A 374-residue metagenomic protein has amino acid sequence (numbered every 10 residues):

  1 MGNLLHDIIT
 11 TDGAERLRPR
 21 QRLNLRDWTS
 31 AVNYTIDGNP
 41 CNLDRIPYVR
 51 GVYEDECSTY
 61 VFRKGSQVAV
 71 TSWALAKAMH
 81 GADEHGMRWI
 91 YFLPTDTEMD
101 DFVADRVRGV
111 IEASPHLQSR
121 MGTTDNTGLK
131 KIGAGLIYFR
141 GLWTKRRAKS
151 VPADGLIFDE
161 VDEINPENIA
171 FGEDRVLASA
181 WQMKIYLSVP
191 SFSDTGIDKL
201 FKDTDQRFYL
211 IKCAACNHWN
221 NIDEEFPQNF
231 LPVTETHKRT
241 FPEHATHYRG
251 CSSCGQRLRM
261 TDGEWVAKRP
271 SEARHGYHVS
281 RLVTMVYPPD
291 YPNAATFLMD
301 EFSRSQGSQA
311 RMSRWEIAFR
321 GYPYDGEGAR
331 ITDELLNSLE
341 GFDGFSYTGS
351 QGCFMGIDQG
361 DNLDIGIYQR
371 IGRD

Functional and structural regions predicted by a protein language model:
M1-I357, N362, I367-R373: Phosphate/NTP-binding elements of NTP-utilizing enzymes
